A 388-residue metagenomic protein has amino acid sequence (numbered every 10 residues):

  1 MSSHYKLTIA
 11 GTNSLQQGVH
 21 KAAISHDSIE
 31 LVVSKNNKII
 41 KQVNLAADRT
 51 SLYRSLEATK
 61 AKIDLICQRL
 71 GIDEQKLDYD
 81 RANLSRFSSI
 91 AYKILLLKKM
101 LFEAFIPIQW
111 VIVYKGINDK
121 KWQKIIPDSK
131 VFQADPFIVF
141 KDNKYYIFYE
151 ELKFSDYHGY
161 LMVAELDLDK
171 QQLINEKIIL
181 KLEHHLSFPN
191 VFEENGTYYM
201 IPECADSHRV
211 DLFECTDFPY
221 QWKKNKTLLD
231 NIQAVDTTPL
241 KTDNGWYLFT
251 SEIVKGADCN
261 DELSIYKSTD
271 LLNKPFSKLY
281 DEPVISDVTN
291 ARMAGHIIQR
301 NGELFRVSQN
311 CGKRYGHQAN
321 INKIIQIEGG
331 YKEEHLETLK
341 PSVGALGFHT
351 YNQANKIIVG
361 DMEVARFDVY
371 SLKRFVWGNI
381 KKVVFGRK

Functional and structural regions predicted by a protein language model:
M1-L84, S89: Donor/substrate-binding cores of folate-linked one-carbon enzymes
S85-K388: Carbohydrate-active catalytic/glycan-binding domains of CAZyme proteins, especially the secreted or lumenal ectodomains
